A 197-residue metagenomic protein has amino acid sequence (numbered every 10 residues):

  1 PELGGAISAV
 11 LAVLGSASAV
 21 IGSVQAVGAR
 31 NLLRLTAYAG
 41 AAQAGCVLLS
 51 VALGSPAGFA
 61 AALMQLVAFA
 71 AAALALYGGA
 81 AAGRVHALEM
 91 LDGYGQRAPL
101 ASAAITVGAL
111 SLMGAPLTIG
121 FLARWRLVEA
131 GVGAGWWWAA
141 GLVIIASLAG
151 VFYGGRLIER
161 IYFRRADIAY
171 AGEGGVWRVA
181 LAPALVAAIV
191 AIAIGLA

Functional and structural regions predicted by a protein language model:
P1-L122, E129-G150, G155: Hydrophobic transmembrane alpha-helices and their helix-loop junctions in integral membrane proteins
Q96-A103, G154-A197: Cytoplasmic/organellar membrane-interface segments at the starts of transmembrane helices in multi-pass inner-membrane
